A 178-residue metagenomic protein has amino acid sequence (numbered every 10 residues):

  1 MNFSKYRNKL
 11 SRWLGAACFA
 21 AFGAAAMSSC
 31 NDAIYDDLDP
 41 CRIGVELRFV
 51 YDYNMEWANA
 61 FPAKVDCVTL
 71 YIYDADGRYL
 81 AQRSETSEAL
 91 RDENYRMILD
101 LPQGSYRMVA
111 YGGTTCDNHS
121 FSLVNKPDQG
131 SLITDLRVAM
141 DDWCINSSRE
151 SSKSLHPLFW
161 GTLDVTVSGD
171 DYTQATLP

Functional and structural regions predicted by a protein language model:
N2, F22-V50: Bacterial Sec-dependent N-terminal signal peptides
N2-A17: Bacterial N-terminal signal peptides that target proteins for export
D32-D39, M55-E56, A63, S84-E85: Short acidic-aromatic linear motifs embedded in glycine-rich loops, typified by GG[WY][YF]DAGD(H) and related
M55-A58, R78-L177: Short, low-hydrophobicity acidic/polar segments
A60-V68: Short coil-to-beta strand junction motifs in C2/discoidin
L70-I72: Conserved aromatic beta-strand anchor motif in extracellular beta-sandwich/beta-rich domains
